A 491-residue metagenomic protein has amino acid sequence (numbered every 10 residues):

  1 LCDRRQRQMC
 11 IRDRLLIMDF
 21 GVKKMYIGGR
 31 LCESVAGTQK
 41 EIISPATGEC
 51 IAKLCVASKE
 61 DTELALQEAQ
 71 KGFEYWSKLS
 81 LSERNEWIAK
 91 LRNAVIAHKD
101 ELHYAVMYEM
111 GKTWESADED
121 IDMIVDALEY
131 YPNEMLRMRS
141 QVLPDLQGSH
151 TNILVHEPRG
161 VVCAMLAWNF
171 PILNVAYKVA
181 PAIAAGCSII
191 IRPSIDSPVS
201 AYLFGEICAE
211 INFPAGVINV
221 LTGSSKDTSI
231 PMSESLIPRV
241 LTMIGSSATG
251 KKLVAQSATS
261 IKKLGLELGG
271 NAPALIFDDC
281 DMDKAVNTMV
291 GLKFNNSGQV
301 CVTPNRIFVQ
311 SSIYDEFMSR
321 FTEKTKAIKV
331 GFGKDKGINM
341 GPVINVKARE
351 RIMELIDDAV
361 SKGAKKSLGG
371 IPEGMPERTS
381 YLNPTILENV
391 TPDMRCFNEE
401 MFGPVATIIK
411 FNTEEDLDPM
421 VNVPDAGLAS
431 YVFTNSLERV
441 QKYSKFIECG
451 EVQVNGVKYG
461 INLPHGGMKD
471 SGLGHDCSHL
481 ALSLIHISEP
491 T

Functional and structural regions predicted by a protein language model:
L1-R14, H486-P490: Single conserved hydrophobic/aromatic residue that forms the stacking wall/gate of nucleotide- or nucleobase-binding
L15-H150: N-terminal Rossmann-like NAD(P)+-binding subdomain of aldehyde/semialdehyde dehydrogenases
T47-K53, P238, L275, K329 (+3 more regions): Conserved C-terminal structural/oligomerization subdomain of aldehyde/semialdehyde dehydrogenase
I51-A57, G72-K78, A164, A274-F277 (+5 more regions): Short, well-ordered beta-strand elements within core beta-sheets of diverse protein domains
F73, S77, R92-K99, H103 (+20 more regions): Structural signal for hydrophobic packing residues in well-ordered secondary-structure cores of soluble enzyme domains
W87, Y177-A180, A185-D196, S200 (+6 more regions): Short loop-to-beta-strand entry elements in the cores of soluble alpha/beta enzymes
S140-K284, F411: Rossmann-like NAD(P) dinucleotide-binding subdomain of oxidoreductase/dehydrogenase enzymes
V240, A248-T391, V454: ALDH superfamily catalytic-core signature
